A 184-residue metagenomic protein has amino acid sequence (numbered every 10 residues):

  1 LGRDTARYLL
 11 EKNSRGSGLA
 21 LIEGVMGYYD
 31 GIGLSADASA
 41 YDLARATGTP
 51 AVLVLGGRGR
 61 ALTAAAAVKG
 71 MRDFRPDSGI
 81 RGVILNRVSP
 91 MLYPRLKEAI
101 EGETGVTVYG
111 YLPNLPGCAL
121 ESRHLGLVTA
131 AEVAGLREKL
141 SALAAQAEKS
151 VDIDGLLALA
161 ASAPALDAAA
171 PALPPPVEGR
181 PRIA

Functional and structural regions predicted by a protein language model:
L1-T47, A51, L55-G82, P90-R95: ATP-dependent carboxylate-amine ligase catalytic core
R15, P176-E178: A generic structural signal for short, non-catalytic loop/turn and secondary-structure boundary residues
A61-P175: Internal gly/pro-rich beta-alpha loop/helix module that stabilizes soluble enzyme cofactors or their anionic handles
G179-A184: Phosphate-binding active sites in nucleotide-utilizing proteins
